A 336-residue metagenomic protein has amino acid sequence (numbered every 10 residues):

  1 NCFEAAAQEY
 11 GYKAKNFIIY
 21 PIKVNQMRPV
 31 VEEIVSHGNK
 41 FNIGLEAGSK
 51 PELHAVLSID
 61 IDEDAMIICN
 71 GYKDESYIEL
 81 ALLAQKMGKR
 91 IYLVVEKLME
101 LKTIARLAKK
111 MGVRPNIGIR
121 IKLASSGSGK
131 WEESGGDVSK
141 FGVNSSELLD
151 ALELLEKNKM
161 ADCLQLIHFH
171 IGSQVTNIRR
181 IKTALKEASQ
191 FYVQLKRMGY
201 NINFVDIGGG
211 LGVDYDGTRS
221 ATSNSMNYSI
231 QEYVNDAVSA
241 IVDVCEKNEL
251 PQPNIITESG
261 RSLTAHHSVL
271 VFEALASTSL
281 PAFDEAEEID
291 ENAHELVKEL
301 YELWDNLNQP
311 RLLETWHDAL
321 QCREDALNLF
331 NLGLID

Functional and structural regions predicted by a protein language model:
N1-P21: Low-complexity, highly charged intrinsically disordered N-terminal segments that act as targeting/localization
C2, L154, A240: Solvent-exposed, charged/polar functional surfaces in cytosolic regulatory/catalytic domains
E4-G11, K89, N116, E249 (+1 more regions): Residue-level signal for secondary-structure boundary elements
F17-F204, V213, Y228-E232, C245: Active-site-proximal beta-alpha core segment in soluble small-molecule metabolic enzymes
L164, I171-D336: C-terminal active-site-proximal or functional interface alpha/beta core segments in diverse enzymes
